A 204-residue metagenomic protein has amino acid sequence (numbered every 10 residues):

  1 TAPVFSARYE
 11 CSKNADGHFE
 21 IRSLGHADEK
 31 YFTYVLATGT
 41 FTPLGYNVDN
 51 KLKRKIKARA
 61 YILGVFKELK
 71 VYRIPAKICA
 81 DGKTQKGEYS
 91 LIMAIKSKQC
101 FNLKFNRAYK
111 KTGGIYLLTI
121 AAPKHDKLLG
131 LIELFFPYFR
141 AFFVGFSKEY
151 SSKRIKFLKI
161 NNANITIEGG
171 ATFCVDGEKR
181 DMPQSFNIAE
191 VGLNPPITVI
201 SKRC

Functional and structural regions predicted by a protein language model:
T1-S90, A94: Catalytic core of DAGKc-family lipid kinases
E20, T112-G113, P183-F186: Short edge beta-strand segments in beta-sheet-rich domains
A37, F41, M93-R107, K179: Glycine-rich phosphate/pyrophosphate-binding beta-alpha loops
D49-L52, A108-K110, E133-P137, R180: Short, solvent-exposed amphipathic alpha-helical segments in soluble enzyme and RNA/protein-processing domains
L52-A60, C100-G130: Gly/Ser/Thr-rich active-site loops/lids in small-molecule metabolic enzymes that frequently grip phosphoryl groups
Y72-I74, E88, K111-L117, N161-A163: A generic structural signal for short beta-strands and their flanking turns/coil linkers
A80, T84, T119-C204: ATP/nucleoside-binding phosphotransfer catalytic cores, i.e., glycine-rich phosphate-binding loops
L91-M93, Y116, T172: Residues embedded in well-ordered beta-strands
